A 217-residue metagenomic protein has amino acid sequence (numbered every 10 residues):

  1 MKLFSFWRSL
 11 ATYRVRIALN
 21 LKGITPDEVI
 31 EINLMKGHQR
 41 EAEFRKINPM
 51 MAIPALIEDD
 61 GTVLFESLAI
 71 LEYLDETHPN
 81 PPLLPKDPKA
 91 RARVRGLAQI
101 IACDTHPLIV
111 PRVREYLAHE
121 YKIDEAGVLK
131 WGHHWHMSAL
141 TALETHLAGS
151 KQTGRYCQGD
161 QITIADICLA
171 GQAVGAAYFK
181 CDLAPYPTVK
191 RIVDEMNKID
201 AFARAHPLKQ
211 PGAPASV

Functional and structural regions predicted by a protein language model:
M1-G127, A148: GST-like domain detector, emphasizing the conserved glutathione-binding G-site in the N-terminal thioredoxin-like
K2-L3, A126, F179-K180, R204-A205: Short, contiguous strand/loop micro-motifs
H38-R40, G154-R155, A215: A short, acidic/glycine-rich surface segment
P49, P79, Q152, K198-A201: Amphipathic alpha-helical protein-protein interaction surfaces
P82-R93, S138-A148, C168-G171, A177 (+1 more regions): A short, terminal or domain-edge coil/loop segment
I101-K198: GST-like fold's C-terminal all-alpha helical module
P185-V217: Long hydrophobic alpha-helical segments typical of transmembrane helices together with their membrane-interfacial
